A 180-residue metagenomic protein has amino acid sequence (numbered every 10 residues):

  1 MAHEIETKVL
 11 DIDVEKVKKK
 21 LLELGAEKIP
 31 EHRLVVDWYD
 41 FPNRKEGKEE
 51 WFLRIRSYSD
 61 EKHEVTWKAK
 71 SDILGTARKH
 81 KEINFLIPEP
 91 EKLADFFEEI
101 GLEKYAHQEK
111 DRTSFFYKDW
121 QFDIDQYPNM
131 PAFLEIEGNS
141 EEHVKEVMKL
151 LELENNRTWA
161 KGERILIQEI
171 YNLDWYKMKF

Functional and structural regions predicted by a protein language model:
M1-F122, E154-F180: N-terminal strand-loop-strand beta-hairpin
K16, H143-E146: Short amphipathic alpha-helical segments with coiled-coil-like heptad repeat character
D125-N129: A contiguous pocket-lining binding segment that forms or flanks enzyme active sites
P131-F133: Proline-centric
K145-N156: Long, well-ordered alpha-helical scaffolding segments within enzyme catalytic domains, especially pronounced
